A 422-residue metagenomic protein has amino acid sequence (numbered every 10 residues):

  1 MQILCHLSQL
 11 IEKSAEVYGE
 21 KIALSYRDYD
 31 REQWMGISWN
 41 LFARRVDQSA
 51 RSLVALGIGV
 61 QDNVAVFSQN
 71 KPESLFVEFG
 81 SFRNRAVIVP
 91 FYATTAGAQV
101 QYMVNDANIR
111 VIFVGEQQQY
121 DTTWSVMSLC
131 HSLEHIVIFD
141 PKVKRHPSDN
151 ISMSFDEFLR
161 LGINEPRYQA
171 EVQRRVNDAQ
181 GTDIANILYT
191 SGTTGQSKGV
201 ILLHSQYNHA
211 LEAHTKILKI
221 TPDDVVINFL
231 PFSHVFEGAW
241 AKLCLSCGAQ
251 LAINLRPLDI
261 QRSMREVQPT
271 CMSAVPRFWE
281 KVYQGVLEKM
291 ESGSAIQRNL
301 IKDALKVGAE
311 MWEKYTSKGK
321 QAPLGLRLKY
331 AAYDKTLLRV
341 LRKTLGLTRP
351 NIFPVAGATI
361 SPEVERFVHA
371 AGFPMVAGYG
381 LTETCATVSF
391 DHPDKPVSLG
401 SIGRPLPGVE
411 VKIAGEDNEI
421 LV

Functional and structural regions predicted by a protein language model:
L10, L56, R83-L161: Structural core segment of the AMP-binding/adenylate-forming
G19-I22, I138, M153, R160-Y189 (+2 more regions): Conserved pre-ATP/AMP-binding loop-to-beta segment of ANL
L24-F79, A96-Q101, S154-L159, H204-S205: Conserved AMP-binding/adenylate-forming core of the ANL superfamily
G36-N40, N177, A185-L211: Conserved AMP-binding A3 loop
A43-Q48, V200-T221, F229, R339: Conserved structural elements of the adenylate-forming
T95-S128, A210-I227, P257-C271, T344: Conserved ATP-dependent adenylate/AMP-binding module captured primarily in the ANL superfamily
N208-V225, F232-K335, R349: Conserved AMP-binding/adenylation subdomain of ANL enzymes
K329, Y333-V422: Conserved AMP-binding/adenylate-forming
